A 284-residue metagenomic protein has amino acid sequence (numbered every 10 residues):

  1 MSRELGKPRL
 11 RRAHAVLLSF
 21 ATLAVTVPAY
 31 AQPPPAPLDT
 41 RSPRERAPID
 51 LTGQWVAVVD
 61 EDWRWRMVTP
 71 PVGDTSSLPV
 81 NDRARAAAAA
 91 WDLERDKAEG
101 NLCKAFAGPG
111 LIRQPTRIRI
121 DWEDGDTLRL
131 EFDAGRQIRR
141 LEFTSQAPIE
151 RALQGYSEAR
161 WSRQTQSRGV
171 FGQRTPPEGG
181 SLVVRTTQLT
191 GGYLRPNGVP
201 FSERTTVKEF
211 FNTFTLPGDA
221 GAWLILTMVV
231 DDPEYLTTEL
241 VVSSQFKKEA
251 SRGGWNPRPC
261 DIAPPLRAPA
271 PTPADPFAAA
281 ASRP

Functional and structural regions predicted by a protein language model:
M1-R12: N-terminal secretory signal peptides that target proteins for export/translocation
S2, A21, P284: Ligand-binding pocket scaffold of soluble enzyme catalytic domains
H14-T26: Bacterial N-terminal signal peptides
Y30-P284: PEST-like low-complexity, intrinsically disordered acidic/proline/serine-rich tracts that flank trafficking/processing
